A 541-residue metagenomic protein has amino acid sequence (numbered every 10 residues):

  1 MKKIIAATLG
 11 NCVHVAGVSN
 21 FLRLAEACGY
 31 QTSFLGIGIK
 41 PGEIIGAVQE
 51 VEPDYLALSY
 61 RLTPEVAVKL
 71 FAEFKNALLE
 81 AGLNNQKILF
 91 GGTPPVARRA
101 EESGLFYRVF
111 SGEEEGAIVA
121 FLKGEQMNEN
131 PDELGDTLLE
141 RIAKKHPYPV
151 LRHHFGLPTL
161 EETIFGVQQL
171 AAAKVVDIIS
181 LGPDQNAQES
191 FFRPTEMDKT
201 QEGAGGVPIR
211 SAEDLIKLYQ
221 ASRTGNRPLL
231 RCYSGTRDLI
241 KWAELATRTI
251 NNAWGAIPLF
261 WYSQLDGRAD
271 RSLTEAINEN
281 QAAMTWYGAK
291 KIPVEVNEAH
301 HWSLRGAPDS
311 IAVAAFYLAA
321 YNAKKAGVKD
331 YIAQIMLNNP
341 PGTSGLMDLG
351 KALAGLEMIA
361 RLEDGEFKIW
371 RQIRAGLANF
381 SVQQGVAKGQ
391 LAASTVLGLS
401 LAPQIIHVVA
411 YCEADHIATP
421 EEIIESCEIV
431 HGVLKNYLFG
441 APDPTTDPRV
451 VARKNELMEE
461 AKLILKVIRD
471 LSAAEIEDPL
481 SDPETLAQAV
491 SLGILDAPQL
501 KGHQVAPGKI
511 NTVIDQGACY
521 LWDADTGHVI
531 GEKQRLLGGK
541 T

Functional and structural regions predicted by a protein language model:
M1-I4: Extreme N-terminal starter segment of soluble prokaryotic enzymes
S19-T32, R361: Short helix-loop-beta junction
L35-P41, V386-L391: A general structural motif
G38, G42, L62-V68, N76-G82 (+6 more regions): Catalytic alpha/beta active-site cores
V48, E52-P53: Proline-aspartate-enriched helix->loop->beta-strand connector
Y55-Y60: Periplasmic-binding protein-like
V109, E125-P194, T200, G225 (+4 more regions): Acidic, glycine-enriched catalytic cores built around paired aspartates
D270-T274, K291-E425: Long alpha-helical, hydrophobic tracts
